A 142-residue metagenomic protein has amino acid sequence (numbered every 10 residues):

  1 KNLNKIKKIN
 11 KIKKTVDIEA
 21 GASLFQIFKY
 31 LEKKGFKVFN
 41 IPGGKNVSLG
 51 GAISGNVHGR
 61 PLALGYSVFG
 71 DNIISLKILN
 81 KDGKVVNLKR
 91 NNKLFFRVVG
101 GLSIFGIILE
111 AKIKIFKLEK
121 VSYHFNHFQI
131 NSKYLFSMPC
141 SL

Functional and structural regions predicted by a protein language model:
N2-N91, K112-P139: N-terminal glycine-rich flavin-associated loop
V98-L109: Conserved phosphate/anionic-ligand binding catalytic regions in large, soluble enzymes, centered on
L142: Flexible, glycine/charged-enriched surface loops at secondary-structure junctions
